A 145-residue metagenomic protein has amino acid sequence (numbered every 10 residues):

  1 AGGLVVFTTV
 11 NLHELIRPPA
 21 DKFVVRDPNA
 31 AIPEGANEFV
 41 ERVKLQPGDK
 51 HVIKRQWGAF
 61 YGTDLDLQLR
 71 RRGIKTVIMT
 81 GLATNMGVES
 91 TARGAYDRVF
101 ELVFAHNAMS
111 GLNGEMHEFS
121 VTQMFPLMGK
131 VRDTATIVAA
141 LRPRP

Functional and structural regions predicted by a protein language model:
A1-T76: Active-site alpha/beta core segments
I78-G81, E101-G114: A short glycine-rich beta-strand->turn/loop micro-motif centered on a GG-aromatic cluster
M86, M109-N113, A139: Short gly/pro/ser/thr-enriched loop/turn and capping motifs at secondary-structure boundaries
V88-R98: Short Gly/Thr/Asp-enriched flexible loops that form oxyanion-binding sites at enzyme active sites
L112-F125: Active-site-proximal loop->helix
M128-P145: A charged, well-structured terminal subsegment
